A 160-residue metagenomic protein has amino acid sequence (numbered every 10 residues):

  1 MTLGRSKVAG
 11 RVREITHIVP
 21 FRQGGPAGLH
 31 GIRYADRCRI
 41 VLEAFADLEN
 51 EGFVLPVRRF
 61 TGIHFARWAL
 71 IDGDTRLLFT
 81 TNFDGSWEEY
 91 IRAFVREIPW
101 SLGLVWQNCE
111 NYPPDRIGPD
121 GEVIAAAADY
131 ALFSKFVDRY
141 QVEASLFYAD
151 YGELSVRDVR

Functional and structural regions predicted by a protein language model:
M1-H64, D72-R76, N82-W87, G118-R160: Short S/T/G/P-rich N-terminal loop/turn motif that feeds into the first structured element of a domain
D84-A125: An amphipathic, aromatic/His-enriched active-site/gating alpha helix that lines ligand/cofactor pockets
